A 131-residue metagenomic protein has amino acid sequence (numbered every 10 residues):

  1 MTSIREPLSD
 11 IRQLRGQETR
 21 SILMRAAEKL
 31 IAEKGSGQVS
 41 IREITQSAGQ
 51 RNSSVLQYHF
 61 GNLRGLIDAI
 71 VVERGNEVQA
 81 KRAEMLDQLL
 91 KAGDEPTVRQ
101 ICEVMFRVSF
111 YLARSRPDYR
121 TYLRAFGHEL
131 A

Functional and structural regions predicted by a protein language model:
T2-G35, E43, G65: Basic, helix-initiating cap at the start of DNA-binding domains
R20-R25, F60-A83, D87: An amphipathic alpha-helix adjacent to DNA-recognition modules
L30, E77, L112: Short alpha-helical functional segments enriched in proximate histidine and acidic residues
L30, G37-G65, A69: Helix-turn-helix
G35, G49, V71, G75 (+1 more regions): Hydrophobic/aromatic-lined pockets within catalytic cores
A83-Y122: Hydrophobic alpha-helical connector segments
G127-A131: Mid-protein regulatory/catalytic core that forms ligand/cofactor-binding pockets and protein-protein interaction
